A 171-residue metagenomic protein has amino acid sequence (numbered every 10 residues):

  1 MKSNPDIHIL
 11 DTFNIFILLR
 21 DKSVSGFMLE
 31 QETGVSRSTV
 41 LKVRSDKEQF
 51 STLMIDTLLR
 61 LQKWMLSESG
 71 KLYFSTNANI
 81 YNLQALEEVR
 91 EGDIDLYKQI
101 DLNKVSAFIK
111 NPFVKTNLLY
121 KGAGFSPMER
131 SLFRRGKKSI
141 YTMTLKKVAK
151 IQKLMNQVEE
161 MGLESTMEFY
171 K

Functional and structural regions predicted by a protein language model:
M1-V24, N82-F113, A149: A short, Lys/Arg-rich alpha-helix, primarily the initiator
L10, M28, T52, D56 (+5 more regions): Alpha-helix boundary/N-cap detector
F16, F27, N117, K121: Residues within the helices of the helix-turn-helix
L19, E30, Q62, Y120 (+1 more regions): The alpha-helix within a helix-turn-helix
F27, S36-N79: Extended, hydrophobic interaction surfaces within ordered domains
G34-S51, G124-T142: Recognition helix of helix-turn-helix/homeodomain-like DNA-binding domains that insert into the DNA major groove
I55-L72, M143-L163: DNA major-groove recognition helix of helix-turn-helix/homeodomain DNA-binding modules
S69-D93, M161-K171: Short amphipathic recognition helices of helix-turn-helix/homeodomain-type DNA-binding modules
